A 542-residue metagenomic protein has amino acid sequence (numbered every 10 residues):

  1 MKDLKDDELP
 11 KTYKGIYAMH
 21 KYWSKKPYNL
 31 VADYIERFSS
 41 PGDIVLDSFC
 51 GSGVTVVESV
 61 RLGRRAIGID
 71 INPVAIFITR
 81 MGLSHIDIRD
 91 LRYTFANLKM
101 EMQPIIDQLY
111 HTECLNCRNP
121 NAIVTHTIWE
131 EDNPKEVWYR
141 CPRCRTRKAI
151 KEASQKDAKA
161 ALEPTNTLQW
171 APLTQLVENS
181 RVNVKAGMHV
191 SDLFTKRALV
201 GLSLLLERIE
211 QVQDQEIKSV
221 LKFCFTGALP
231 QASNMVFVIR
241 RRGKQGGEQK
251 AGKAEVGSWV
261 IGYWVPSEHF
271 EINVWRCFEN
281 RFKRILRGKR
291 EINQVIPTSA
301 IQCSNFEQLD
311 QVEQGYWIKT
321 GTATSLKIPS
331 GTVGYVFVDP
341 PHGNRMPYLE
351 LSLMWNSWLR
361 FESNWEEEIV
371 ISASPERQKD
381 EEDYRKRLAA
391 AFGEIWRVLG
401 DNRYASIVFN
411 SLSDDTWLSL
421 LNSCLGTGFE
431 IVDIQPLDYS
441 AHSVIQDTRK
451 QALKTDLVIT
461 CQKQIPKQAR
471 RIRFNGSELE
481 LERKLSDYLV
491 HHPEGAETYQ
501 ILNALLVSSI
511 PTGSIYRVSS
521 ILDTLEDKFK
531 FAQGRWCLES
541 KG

Functional and structural regions predicted by a protein language model:
M1-L46, L62-P329, R345-R377, A391 (+7 more regions): Nucleic-acid modification enzymes, centered on SAM-dependent nucleic-acid methyltransferases
P41, F361-E362, E394, L399-A405: Short glycine-dipeptide loop
F49-G53: Class I SAM-dependent methyltransferase "Motif I" SAM/SAH-binding loop
V54-G63: Conserved SAM-binding loop of SAM-dependent methyltransferases across substrates and taxa, primarily the Class I
W365-I369, R403-N410: Conserved beta-strand signature within the Rossmann-like core of class I S-adenosyl-L-methionine
R385-D401, G426: A short glycine-rich, Lys/Arg-flanked "PGG" loop and its adjoining helix->strand segment in the class I
R471-F474, G513-G542: Charged low-complexity interaction tracts in eukaryotic proteins
E497-L506: A short acidic, leucine-rich amphipathic alpha-helix
